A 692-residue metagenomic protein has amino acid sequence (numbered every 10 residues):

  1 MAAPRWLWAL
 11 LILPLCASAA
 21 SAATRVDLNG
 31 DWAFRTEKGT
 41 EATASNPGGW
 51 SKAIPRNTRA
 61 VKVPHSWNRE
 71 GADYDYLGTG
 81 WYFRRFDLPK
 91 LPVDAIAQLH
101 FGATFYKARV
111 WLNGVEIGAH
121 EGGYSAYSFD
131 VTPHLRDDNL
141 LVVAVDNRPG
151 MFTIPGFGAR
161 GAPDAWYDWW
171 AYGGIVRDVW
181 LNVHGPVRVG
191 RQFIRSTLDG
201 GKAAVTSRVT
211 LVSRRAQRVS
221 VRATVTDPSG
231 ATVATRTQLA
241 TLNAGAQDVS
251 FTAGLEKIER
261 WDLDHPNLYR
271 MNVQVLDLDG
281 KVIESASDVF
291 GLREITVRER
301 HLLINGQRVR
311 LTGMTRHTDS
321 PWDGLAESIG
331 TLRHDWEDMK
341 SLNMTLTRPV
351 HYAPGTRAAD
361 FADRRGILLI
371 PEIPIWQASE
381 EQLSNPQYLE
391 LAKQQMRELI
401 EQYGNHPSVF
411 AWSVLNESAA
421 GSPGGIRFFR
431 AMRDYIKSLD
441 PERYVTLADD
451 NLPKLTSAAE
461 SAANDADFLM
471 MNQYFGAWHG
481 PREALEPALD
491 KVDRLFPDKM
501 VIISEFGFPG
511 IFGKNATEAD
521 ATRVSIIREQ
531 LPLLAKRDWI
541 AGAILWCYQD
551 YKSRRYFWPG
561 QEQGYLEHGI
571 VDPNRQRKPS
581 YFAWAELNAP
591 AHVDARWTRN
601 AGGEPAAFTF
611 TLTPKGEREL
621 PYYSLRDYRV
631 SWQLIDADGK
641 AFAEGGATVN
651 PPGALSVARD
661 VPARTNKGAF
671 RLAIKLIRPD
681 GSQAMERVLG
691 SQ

Functional and structural regions predicted by a protein language model:
W8-A17: Bacterial N-terminal signal peptides
S21-D73, A144, R148-T153, A159 (+2 more regions): Accessory carbohydrate-binding/adhesion or oligomerization-edge regions at the termini of glycan-active proteins
R35-G39, D73, L77-V189, R214 (+2 more regions): Accessory beta-strand-rich segments of carbohydrate-active enzymes
R59-P64, E70, V115, T153-D168 (+7 more regions): Extended substrate-binding grooves/exosites of carbohydrate-active enzymes
Y82-R84, S125-F129, G245-F251, G653-R659: Short strand-edge motifs at loop-to-beta-strand transitions and within beta-strands of extracellular beta-rich domains
L112, K202-A240, Q247-V249, A606-G646 (+2 more regions): Beta-strand-rich binding/interaction modules
P133-D138, R208-T296: Extended acidic/polar, glycine-enriched regions that form or flank non-catalytic beta-rich accessory modules
E259, L263-A286, R664-Q692: Terminal connector regions
